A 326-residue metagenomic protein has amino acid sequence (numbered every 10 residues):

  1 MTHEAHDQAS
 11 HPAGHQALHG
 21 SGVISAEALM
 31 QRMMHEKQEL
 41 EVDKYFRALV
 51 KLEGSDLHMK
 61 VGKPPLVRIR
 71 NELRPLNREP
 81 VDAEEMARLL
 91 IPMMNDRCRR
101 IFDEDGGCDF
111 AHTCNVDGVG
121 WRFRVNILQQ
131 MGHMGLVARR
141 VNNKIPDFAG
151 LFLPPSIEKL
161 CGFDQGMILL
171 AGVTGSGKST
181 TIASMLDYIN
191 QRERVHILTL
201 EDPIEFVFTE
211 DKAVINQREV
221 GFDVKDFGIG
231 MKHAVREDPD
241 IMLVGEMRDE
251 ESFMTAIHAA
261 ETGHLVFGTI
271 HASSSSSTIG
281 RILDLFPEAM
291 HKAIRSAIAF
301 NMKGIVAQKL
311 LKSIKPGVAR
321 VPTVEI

Functional and structural regions predicted by a protein language model:
M1-I326: Short, flexible helix-loop junctions that flank or precede catalytic/ligand sites
